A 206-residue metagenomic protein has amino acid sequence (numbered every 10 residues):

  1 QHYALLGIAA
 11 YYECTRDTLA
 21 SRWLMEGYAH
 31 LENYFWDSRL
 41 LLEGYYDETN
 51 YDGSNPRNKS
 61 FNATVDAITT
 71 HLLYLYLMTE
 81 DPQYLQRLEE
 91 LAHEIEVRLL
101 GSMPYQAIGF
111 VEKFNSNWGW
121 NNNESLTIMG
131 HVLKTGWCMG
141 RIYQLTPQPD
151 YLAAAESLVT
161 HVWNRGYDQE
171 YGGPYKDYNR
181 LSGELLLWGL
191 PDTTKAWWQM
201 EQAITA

Functional and structural regions predicted by a protein language model:
Q1-A206: Glycan-recognition and catalytic cores of secretory/periplasmic carbohydrate-active enzymes
